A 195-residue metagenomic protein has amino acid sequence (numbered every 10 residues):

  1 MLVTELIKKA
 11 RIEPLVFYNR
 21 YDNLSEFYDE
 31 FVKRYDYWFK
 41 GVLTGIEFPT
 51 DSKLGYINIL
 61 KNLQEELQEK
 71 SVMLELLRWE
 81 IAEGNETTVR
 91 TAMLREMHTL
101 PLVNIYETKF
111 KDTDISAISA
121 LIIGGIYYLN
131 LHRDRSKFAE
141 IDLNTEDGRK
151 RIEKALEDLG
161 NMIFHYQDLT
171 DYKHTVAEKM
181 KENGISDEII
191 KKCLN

Functional and structural regions predicted by a protein language model:
M1, K8, F31-I59, L100-N104: Amphipathic alpha-helical linker/stalk segments
M1-E26, E30: Helix-turn-helix
I7, M180, K191: The alpha-helix within a helix-turn-helix
E30, T44-M73, D112-S119: Hydrophobic alpha-helical connector segments
K40-L43, A82-A117, K150-K154: Amphipathic alpha-helical packing segments from all-alpha helical-bundle domains
L67-V89, H132-A139: Amphipathic alpha-helical segments used for helix-helix packing
N104-L159, I163-T170: Hydrophobic/aromatic-rich alpha-helical bundle segments in the mid-to-C-terminal region
D171-I185: Short, amphipathic alpha-helical "recognition" segments used to contact nucleic acids or chromatin
